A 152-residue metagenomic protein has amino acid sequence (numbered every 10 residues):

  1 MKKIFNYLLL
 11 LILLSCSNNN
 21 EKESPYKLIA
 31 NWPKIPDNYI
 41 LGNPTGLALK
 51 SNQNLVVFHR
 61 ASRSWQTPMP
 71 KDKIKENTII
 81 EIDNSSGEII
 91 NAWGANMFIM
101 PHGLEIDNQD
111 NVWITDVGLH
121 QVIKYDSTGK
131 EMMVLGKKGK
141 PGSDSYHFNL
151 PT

Functional and structural regions predicted by a protein language model:
K2-L10: Sec-dependent signal peptide recognition, specifically the positively charged N-region followed immediately by
C16-T152: Sequence-structural signature of mature extracellular/luminal beta-sheet repeat domains, prominently beta-propellers
